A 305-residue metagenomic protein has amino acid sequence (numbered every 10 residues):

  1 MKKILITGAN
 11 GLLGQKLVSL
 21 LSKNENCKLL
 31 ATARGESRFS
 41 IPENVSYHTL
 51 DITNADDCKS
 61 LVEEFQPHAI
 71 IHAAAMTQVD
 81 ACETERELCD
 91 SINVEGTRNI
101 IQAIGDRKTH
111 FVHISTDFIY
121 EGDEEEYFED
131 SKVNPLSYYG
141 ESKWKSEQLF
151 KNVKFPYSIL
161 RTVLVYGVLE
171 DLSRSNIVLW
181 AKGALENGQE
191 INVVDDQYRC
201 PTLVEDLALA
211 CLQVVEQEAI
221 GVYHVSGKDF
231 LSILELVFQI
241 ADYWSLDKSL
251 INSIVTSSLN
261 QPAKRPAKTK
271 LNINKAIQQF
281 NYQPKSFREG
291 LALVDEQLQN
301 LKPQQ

Functional and structural regions predicted by a protein language model:
K2-N24: N-terminal Rossmann NAD(P)H-binding glycine-rich loop of SDR-like oxidoreductase domains
T49-I92: NAD(P)H-binding glycine-rich loop region in Rossmannoid oxidoreductase-like domains and their noncatalytic homologs
T84-V112: NAD(P)-cofactor binding segment of oxidoreductase domains
S91-N99, I119-L160, L164-Y166: Catalytic helix-loop patch of NAD(P)-dependent Rossmann-fold dehydrogenases
Q148-R199, D206: NAD(P)-dependent short-chain dehydrogenase/reductase
G167, V193-Y198, Y223-F230, Q279: Glycine-rich Rossmann NAD(P)(H)-binding loop
A210, Q217-P262, K268, K302-Q305: Mid/C-terminal beta-alpha module of Rossmann-like enzyme folds, strongest in SDR-family dehydrogenases/epimerases
F287-Q305: Amphipathic terminal alpha-helices
